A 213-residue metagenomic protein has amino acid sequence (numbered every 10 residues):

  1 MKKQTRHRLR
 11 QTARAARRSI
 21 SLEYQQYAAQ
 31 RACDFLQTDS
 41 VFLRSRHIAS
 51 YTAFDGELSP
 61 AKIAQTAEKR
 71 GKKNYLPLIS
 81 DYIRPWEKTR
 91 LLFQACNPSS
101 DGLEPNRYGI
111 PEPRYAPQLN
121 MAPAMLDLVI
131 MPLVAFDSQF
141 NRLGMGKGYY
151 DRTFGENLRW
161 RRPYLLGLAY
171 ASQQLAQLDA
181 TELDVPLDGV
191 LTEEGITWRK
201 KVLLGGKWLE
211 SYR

Functional and structural regions predicted by a protein language model:
M1-M125: N-terminal active-site beta-alpha-beta segment that forms phosphate/nucleotide-binding and substrate-recognition loops
K2-Q4, R114-N120, A124-V129, S138-N141 (+1 more regions): Surface-exposed, charge/polar-rich loops and edge strands
T52, L133, E194: Glycine-rich, N-terminal phosphate-binding loop of Rossmann-like dinucleotide-binding domains
F54-G56, V134-S138: Short glycine-rich anion-binding loops that position phosphate/pyrophosphate groups of nucleotides and phosphorylated
P60-E68, D151-G155, L187: Short amphipathic alpha-helical segments and helix-helix/interface helices
